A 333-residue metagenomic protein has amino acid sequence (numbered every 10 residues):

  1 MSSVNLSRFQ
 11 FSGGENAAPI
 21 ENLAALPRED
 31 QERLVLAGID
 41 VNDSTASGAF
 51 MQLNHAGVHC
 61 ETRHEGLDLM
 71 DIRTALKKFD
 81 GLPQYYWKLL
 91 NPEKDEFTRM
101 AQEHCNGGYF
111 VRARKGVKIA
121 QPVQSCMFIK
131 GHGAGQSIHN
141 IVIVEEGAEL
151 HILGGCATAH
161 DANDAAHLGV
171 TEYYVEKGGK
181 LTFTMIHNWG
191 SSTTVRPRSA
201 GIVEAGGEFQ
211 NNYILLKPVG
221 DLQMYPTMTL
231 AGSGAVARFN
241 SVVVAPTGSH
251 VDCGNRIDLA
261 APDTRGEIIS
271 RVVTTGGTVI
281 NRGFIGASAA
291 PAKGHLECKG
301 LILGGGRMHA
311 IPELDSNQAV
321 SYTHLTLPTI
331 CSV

Functional and structural regions predicted by a protein language model:
M1-K78, L89: Long, low-complexity, mixed-charge
S12-G14, L53, M100, I186 (+1 more regions): Generic signature of intrinsically disordered, low-complexity segments enriched in small/polar residues
E15-N16, D40, F50, H59 (+8 more regions): Compositionally biased, intrinsically disordered low-complexity regions
G38-V41, Q52, I138, V279 (+1 more regions): Intrinsically disordered, low-complexity peptide-like regions
F79, Y85-L325: Conserved beta-strand/loop scaffold segments within soluble protein domains that form the structured core and edges
H324-V333: Single conserved hydrophobic/aromatic residue that forms the stacking wall/gate of nucleotide- or nucleobase-binding
